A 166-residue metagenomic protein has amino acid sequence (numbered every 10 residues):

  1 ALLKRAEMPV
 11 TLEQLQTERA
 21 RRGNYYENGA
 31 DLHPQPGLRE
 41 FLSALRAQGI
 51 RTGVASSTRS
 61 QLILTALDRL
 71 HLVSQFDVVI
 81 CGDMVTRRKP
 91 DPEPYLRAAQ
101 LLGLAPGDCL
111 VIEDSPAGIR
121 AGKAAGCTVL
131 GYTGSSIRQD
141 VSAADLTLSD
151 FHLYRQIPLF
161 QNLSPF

Functional and structural regions predicted by a protein language model:
A1-P9, A66, A98-A99: Helix-loop "lid/cap" segments that line or gate small-molecule binding pockets
L3-R39, Q48: Metal-dependent phosphoesterase signature
N28-H33, S57, A125-G126: Short, flexible loop segments at the rims of nucleotide/cofactor-binding pockets, characterized by
P34, A55, R87: Residue-level marker of regulatory loop/turn positions in helix-turn-helix DNA-binding domains and in histidine
S43-R46, R59-F166: Asp-based, Mg2+/Mn2+-dependent phosphohydrolase catalytic module
